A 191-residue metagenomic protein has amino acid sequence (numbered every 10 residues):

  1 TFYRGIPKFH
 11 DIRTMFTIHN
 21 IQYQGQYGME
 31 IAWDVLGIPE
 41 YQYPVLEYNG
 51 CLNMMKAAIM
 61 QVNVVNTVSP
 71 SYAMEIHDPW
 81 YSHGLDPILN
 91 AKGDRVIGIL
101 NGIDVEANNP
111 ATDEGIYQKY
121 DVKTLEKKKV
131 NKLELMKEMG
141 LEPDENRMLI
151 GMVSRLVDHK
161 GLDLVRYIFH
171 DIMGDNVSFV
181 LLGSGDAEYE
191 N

Functional and structural regions predicted by a protein language model:
T1-N191: Catalytic cores of nucleotide-sugar-dependent glycosyltransferases that transfer UDP/GDP/TDP-activated
